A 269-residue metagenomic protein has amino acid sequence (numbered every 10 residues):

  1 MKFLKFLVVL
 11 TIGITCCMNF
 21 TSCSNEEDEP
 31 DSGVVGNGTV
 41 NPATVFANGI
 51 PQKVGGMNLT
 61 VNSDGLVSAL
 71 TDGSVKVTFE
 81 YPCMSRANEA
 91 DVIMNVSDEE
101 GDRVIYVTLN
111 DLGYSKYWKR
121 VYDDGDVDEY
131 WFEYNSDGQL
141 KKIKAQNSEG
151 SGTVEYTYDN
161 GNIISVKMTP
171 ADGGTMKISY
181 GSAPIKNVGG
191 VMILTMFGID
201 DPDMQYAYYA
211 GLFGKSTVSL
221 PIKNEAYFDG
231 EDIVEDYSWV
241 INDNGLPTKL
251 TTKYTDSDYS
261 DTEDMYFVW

Functional and structural regions predicted by a protein language model:
M1-F6: Positively charged n-region of N-terminal signal peptides that target proteins for export
V8-C17: Hydrophobic helical h-region of N-terminal Sec-dependent signal peptides in bacterial secretory/periplasmic proteins
M18-S22: C-terminal motif of bacterial Sec signal peptides marking the signal peptidase cleavage site
N25-W269: Buried hydrophobic residues that stabilize the cores of well-folded domains
